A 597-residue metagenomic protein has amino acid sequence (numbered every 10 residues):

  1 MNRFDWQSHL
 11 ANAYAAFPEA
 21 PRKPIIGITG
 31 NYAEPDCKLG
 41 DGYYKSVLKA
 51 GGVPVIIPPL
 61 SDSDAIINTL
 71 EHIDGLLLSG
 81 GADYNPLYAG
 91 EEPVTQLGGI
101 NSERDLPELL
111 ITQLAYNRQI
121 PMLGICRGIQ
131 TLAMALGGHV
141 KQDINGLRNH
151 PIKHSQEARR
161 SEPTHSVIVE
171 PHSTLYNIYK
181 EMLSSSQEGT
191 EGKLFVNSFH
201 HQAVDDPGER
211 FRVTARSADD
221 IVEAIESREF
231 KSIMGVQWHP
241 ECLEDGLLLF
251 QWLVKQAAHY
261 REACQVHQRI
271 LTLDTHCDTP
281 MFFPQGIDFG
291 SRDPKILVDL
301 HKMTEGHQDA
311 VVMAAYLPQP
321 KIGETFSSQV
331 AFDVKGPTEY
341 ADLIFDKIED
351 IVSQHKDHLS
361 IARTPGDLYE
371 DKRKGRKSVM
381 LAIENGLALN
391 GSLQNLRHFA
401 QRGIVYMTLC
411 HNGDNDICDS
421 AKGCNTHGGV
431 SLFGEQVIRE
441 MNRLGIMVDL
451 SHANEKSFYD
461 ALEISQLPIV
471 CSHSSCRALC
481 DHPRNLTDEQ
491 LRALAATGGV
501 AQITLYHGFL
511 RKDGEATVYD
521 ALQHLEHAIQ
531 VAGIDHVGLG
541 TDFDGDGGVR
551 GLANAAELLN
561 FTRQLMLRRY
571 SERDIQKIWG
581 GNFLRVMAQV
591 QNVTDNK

Functional and structural regions predicted by a protein language model:
M1-I125, M134, K141, N145-F195 (+5 more regions): N-terminal beta1-alpha1 cap of cysteine-dependent amidohydrolase-like domains
P24-I25, V53, P121, H139 (+8 more regions): Proline-centered loop/turn at the N-terminus of a beta-strand
V196-A203, G235-P240, T272-T279, I404 (+2 more regions): Histidine-centered catalytic micro-motifs
F230, H307-Q308, I404-Y406, L444-I446 (+2 more regions): Glycine-enriched alpha-helix->loop->beta-strand junction motifs that scaffold or abut catalytic
E262-T426, D481-Q502, Y506-L539, F543-K597: N-terminal hydrophobic targeting/anchoring segments and the immediately downstream early-domain regions of hydrolases
S360, I446-A453: Catalytic beta/alpha-barrel core
H427-L444, A461-C471: Alpha-helix-loop-beta-strand connector modules within alpha/beta enzyme cores
